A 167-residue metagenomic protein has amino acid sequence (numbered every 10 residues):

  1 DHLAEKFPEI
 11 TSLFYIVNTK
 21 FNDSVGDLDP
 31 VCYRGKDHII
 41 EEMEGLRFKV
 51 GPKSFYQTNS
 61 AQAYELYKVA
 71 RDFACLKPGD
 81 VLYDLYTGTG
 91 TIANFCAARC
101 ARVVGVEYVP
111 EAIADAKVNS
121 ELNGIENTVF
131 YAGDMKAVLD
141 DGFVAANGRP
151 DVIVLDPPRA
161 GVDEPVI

Functional and structural regions predicted by a protein language model:
L3-I167: Rossmann-like S-adenosyl-L-methionine
